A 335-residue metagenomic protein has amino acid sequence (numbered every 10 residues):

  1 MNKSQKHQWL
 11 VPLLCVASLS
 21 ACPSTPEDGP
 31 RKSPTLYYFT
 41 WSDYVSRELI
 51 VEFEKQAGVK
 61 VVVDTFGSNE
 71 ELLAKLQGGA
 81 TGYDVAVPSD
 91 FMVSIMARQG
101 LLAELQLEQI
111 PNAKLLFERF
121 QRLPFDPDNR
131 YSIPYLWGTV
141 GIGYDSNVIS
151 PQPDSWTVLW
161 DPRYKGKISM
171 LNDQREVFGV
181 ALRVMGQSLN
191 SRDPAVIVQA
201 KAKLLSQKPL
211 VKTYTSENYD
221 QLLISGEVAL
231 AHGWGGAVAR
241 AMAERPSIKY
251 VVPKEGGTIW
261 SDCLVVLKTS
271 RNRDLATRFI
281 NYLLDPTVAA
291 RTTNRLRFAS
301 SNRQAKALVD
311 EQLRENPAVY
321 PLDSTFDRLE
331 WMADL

Functional and structural regions predicted by a protein language model:
M1-T35: Short, low-complexity disordered leader/linker segments with a strong preference for bacterial N-terminal type II
P23-M96: Early extracytoplasmic/lumenal segment of secretory-pathway proteins
L72-L73, V93, Y219-L222, A237-V238 (+2 more regions): Short, hydrophobic alpha-helical packing/hinge segments within bilobed ligand-binding/sensory domains
G82, V87-E227: Extracytoplasmic ligand-binding site segments that recognize negatively charged/polar headgroups
M92-I95, I224, A229-S247, R297: A ligand-binding cleft/hinge motif common to bilobed small-molecule-binding domains
G138, I197-S206, K212, M242-K268 (+1 more regions): Periplasmic-binding protein-like
G141-V148, R183-V184, S261-L275, R291-T292: A bilobed periplasmic-binding-protein/Venus flytrap-type ligand-binding module shared by bacterial periplasmic
L267-F326: Mature extracytoplasmic/periplasmic domains
